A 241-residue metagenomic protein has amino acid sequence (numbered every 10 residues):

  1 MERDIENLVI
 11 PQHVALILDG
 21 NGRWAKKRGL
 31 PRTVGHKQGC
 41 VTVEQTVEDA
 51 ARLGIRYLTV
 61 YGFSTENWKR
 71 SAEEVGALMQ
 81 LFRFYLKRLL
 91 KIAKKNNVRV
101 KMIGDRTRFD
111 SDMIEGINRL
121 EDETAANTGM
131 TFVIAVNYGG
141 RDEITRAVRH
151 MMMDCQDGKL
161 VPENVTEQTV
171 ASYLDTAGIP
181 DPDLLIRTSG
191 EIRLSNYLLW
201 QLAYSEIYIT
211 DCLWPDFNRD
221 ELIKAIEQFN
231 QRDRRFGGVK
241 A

Functional and structural regions predicted by a protein language model:
M1-A241: Flexible, compositionally biased loop and terminal segments
